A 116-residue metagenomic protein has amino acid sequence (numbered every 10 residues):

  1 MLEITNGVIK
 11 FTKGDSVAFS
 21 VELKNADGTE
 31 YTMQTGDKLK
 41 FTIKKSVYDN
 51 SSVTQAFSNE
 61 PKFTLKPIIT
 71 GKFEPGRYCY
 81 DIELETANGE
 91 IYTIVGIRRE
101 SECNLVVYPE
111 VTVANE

Functional and structural regions predicted by a protein language model:
M1-E116: Contiguous segments within soluble domain cores/interaction surfaces
